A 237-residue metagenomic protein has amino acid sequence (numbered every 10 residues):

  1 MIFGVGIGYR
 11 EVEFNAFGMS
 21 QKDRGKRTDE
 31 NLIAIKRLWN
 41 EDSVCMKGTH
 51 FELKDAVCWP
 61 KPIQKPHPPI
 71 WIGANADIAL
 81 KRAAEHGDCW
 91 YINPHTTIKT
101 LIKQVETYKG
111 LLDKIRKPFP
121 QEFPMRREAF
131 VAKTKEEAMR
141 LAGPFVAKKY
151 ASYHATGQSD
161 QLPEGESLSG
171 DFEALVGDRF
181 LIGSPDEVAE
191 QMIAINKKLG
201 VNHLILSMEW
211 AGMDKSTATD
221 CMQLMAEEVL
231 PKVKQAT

Functional and structural regions predicted by a protein language model:
M1-T237: Active-site-adjacent structural elements that line small-molecule/cofactor binding pockets in enzymes
